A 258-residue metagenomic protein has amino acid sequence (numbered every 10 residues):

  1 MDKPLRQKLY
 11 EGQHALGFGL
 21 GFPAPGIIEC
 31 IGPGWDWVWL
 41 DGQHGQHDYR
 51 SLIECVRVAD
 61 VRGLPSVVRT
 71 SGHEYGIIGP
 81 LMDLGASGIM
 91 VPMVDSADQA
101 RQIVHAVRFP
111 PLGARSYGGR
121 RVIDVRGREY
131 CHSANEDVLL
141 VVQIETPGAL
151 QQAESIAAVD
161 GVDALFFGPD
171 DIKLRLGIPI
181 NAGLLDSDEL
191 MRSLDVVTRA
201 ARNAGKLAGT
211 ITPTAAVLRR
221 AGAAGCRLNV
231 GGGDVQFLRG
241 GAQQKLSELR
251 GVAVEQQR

Functional and structural regions predicted by a protein language model:
M1-R258: Expand to "…catalyze enediolate/carbanion chemistry for C-C bond making/breaking, isomerization, decarboxylation
